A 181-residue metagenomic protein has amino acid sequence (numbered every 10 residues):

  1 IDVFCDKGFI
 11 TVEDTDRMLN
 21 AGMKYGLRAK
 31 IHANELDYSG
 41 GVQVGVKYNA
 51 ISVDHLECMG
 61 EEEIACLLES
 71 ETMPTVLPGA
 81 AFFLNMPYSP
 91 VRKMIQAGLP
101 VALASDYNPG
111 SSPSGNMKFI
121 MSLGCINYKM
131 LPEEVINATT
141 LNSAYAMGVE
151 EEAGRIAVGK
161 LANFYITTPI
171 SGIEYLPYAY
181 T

Functional and structural regions predicted by a protein language model:
I1, G159: Hydrophobic beta-strand segment of the Class I
D2-S39: Metal-coordinating catalytic core of metallo-dependent amide/deamination hydrolases
K7, E35, N85, L131 (+1 more regions): Generic signature of intrinsically disordered, low-complexity segments enriched in small/polar residues
F9, F82, P109, G172-I173: Surface-exposed, flexible loop/turn segments at secondary-structure boundaries
R28, Y38-E152, T167: Active-site-adjacent C-terminal substructures of enzyme catalytic domains
L141, L161-T181: C-terminal cap of metal-dependent C-N hydrolases
